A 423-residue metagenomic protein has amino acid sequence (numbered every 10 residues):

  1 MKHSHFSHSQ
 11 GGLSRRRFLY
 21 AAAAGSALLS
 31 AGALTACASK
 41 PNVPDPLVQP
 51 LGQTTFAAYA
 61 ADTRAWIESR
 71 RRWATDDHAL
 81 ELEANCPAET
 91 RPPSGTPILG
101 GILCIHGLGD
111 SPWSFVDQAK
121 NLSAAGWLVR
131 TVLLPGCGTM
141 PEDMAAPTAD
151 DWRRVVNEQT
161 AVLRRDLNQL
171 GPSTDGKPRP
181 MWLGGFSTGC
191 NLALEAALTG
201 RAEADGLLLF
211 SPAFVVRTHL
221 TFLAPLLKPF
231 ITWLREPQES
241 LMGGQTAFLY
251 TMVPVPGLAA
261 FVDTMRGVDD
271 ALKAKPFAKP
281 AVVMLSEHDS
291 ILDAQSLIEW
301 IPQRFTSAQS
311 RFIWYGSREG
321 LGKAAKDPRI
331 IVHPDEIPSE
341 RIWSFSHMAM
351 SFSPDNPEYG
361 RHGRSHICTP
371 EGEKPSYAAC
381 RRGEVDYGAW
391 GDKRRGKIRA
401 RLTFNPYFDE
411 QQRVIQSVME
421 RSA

Functional and structural regions predicted by a protein language model:
M1-S14, A24-A31: N-terminal secretory signal peptides
E89-W127, T131: Short, surface-exposed "cap/lid" segments of acyl-processing enzymes
M140-S173: Catalytic nucleophile-loop/oxyanion-hole region of alpha/beta-hydrolase and closely related hydrolase-like folds
G184-G189, A193: Gly/Ala-rich beta-loop-alpha elbow adjacent to hydrolase catalytic centers
L209-T218: Active-site nucleophile loop of the alpha/beta-hydrolase fold
L249-E319, H333-K393, F404-M419: Serine-hydrolase catalytic core
